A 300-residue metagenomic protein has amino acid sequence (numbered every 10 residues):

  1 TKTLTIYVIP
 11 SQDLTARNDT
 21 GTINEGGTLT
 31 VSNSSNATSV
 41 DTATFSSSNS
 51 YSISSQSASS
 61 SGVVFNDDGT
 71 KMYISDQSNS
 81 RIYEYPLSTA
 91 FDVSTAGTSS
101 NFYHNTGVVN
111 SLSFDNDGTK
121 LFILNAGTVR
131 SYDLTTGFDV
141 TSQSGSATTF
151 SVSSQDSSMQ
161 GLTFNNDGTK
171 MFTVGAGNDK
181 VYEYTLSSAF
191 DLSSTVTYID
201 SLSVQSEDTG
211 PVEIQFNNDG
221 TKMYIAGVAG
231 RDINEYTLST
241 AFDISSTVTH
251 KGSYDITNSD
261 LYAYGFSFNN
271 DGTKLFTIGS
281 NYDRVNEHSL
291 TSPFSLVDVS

Functional and structural regions predicted by a protein language model:
T1-A43, L296-V299: Extracellular glycosylation-rich, acidic/polar low-complexity regions of adhesion- and matrix-associated proteins
A37-T42, P86-S94, Y132-S142, Y184-S193 (+2 more regions): Short loop/turn segments immediately following beta-strands, especially the blade-tip and inter-blade linker loops
S47-S55, G97-H104, S146-S153, Y198-Q205 (+1 more regions): A short beta-strand motif characteristic of beta-propeller blades
S59, V108, S158, G210 (+1 more regions): Beta-rich catalytic cores
D67-D68, N116-D117, N166-D167, N218-D219 (+1 more regions): Residue-level detector of Asp-centered blade-edge/turn motifs that repeat once per structural unit in beta-propeller
Q77, A126, A176, V228 (+1 more regions): Short loop/turn segments immediately following the C-termini of beta-strands
